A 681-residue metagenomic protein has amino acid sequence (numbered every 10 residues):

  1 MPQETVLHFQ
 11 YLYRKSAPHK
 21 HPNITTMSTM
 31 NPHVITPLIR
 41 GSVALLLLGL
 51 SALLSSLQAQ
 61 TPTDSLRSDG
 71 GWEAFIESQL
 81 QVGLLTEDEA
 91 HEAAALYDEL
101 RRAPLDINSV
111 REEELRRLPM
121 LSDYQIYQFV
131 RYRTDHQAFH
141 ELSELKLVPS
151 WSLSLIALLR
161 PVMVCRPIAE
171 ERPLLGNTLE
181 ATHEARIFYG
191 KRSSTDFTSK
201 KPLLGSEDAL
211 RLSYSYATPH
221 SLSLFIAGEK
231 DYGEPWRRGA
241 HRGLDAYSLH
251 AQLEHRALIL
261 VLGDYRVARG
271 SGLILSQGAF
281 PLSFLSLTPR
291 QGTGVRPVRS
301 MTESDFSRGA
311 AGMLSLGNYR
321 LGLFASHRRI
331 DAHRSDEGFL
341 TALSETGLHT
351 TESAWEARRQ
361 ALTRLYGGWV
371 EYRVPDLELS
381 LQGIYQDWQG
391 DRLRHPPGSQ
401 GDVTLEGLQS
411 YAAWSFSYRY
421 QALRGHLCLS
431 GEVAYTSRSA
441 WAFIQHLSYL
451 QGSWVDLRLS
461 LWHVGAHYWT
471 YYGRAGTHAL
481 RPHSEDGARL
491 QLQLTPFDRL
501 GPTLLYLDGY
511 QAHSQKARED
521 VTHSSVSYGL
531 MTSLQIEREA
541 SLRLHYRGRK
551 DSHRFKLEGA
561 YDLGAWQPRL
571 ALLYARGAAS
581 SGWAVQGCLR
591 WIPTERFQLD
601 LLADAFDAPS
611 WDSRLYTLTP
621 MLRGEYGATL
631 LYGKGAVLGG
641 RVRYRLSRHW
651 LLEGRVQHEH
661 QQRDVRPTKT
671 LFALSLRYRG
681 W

Functional and structural regions predicted by a protein language model:
G41-L53: Bacterial N-terminal signal peptides
S56-A59: Boundary at the C-terminal end of the N-terminal hydrophobic targeting segment
G83-D98, H136, K146-L179, R269 (+1 more regions): Alpha-helical interaction/regulatory segments in DNA maintenance proteins
H91-H140, L159-V162, K230: Amphipathic, charged-and-aliphatic alpha-helical interface segments that function as noncatalytic docking
R172-K201, Y216, H220-I226, L260 (+4 more regions): Transmembrane beta-strand segments of Gram-negative outer membrane beta-barrel proteins
L203-E207, D305, R359-P396, T404-W681: Exposed, low-structure sequence patches enriched in small/polar residues
E229-A246, P297-E303, E356-R359, A434-T436 (+1 more regions): Outer-membrane beta-barrel proteins
H241-D331, Q451, V455-Y471, D600-S610: Outer membrane beta-barrel
